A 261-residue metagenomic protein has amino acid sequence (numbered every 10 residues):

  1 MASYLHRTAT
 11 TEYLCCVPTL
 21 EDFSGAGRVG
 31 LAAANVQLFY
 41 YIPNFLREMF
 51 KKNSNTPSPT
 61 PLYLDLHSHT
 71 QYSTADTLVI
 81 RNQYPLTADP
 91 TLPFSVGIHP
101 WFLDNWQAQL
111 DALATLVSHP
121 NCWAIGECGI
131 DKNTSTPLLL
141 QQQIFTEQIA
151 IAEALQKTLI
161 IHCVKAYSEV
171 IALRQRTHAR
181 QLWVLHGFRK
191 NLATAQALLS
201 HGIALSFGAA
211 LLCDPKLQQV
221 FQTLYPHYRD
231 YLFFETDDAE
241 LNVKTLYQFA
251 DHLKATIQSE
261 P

Functional and structural regions predicted by a protein language model:
A2-P261: Mid-domain alpha/beta scaffold segments of enzyme catalytic cores
